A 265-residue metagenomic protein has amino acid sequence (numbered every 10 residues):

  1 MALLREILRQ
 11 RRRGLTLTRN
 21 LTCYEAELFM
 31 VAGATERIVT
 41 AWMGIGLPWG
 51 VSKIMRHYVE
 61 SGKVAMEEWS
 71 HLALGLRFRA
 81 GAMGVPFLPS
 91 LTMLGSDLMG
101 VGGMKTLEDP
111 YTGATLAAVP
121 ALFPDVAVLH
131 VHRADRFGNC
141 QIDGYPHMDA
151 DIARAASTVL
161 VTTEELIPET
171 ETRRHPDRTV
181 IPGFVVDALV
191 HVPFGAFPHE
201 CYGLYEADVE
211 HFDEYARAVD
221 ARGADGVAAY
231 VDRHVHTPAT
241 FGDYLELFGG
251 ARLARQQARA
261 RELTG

Functional and structural regions predicted by a protein language model:
M1-G265: Conserved alpha/beta enzyme-core scaffold
